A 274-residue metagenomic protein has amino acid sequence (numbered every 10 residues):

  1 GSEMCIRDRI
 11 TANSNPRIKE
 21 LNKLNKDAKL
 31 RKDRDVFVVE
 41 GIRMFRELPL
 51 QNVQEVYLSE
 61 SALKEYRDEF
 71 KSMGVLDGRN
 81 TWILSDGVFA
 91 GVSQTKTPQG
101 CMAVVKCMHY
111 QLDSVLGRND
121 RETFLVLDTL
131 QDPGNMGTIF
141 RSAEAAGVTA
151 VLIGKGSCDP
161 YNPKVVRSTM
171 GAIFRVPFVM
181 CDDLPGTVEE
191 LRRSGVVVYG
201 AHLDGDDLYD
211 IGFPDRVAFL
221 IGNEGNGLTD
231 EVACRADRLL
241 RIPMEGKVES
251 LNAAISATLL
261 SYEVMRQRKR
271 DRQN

Functional and structural regions predicted by a protein language model:
G1-I6: Short, small-residue-biased leader/transition segments that mark boundaries at the very start of proteins
R7-R67, S157-C158: Boundary-proximal intrinsically disordered activation/regulatory segments immediately upstream of a helical core
I10-A12, N80-S85, P177-L184: Short acidic-hydrophobic, aromatic-tinged amphipathic segments that line or gate anion-handling sites
G41, Q131-T138, L251-S256: Amphipathic alpha-helical repeat scaffolds
L50, V75-L76, Y110, S114-D204: RNA substrate-binding interface of SAM-dependent RNA methyltransferases
G74-C101: Glycine/small-residue-rich loop that forms an oxyanion/phosphate-binding "nest" at active or ligand-binding sites
G100, S142-A146, P160, V165-I173 (+1 more regions): Structured adenosyl-cofactor binding patch, chiefly the S-adenosyl-L-methionine
Y199-V248, N252: Active-site/ligand-binding-proximal alpha/beta "capping" segment
